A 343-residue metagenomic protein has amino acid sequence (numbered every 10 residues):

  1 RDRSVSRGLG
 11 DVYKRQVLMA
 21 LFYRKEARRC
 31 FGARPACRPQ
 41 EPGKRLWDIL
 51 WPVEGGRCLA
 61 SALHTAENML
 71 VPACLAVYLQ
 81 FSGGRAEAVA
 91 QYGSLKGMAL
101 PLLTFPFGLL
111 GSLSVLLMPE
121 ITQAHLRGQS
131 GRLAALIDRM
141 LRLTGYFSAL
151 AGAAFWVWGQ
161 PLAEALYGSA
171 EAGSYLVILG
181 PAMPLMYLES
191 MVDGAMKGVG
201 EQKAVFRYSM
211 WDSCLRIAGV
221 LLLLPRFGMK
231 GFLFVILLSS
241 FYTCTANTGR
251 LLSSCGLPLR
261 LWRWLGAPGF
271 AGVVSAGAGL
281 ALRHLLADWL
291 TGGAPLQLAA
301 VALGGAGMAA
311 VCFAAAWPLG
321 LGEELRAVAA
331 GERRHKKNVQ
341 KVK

Functional and structural regions predicted by a protein language model:
R1, F155, K203-G231, S239-R250 (+2 more regions): Alpha-helical transmembrane segments of multi-pass membrane transporters and transport-associated inner-membrane enzymes
D2-Y13: Short, small-residue-biased leader/transition segments that mark boundaries at the very start of proteins
M19-A60, G128-G131, L251-G269: Interhelical loop/hinge segments that connect adjacent transmembrane helices in multipass membrane
P52, E87-L110, R142-L143: Alpha-helical transmembrane segments of polytopic membrane transporters and translocases
L103-R127: Helix-loop junctions and terminal segments of transmembrane helices in multi-pass membrane transport/translocation
A134-L185, I217-A218: Alpha-helical transmembrane segments of multi-pass membrane transport and lipid-handling proteins
P181-W211, L222: Membrane-interface junctions at transmembrane-helix termini in multi-pass inner-membrane proteins
A281-K343: Membrane-proximal transmembrane or re-entrant/amphipathic helices at the cytosolic face
